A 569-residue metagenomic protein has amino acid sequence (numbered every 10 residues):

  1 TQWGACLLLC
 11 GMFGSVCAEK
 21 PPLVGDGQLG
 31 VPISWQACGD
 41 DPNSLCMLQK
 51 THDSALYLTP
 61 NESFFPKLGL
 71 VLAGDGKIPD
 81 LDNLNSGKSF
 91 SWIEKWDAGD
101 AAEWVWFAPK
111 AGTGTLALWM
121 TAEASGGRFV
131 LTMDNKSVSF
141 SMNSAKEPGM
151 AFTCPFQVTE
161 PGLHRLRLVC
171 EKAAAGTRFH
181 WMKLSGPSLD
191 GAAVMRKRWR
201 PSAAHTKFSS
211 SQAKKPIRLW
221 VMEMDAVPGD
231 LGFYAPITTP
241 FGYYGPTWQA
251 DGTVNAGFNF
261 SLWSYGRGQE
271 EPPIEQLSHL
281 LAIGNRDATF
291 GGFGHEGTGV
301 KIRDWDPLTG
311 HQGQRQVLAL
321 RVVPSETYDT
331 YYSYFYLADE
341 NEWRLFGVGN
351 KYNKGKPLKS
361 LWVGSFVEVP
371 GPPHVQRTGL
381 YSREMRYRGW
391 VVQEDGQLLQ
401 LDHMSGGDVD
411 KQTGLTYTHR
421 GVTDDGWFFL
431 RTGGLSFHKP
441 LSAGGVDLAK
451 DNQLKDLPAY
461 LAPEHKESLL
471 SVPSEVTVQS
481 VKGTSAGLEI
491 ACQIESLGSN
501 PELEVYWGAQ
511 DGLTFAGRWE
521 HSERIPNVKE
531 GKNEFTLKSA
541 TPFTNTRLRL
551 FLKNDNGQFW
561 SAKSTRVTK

Functional and structural regions predicted by a protein language model:
G4-S15: Bacterial N-terminal signal peptides
K20-T309, R321-P324, Y328-L469: Extracytoplasmic
A108-A122, Q314-Q316, I490-I494, N533-L537: Extra-cytoplasmic beta-strand recognition segments
G114, G162-H164, Q314-Q316, T544-L548: Exposed beta-strand face motif in extracellular beta-rich ectodomains
P155, V317-A319, S480: Short, surface-exposed charged micro-motifs
H311-Q312, T541: Residue-level recognition of short, solvent-exposed, well-ordered loop/turn junctions that link secondary-structure
L470-K569: Short, surface-exposed linear motifs at loops/turns and structural transition points
